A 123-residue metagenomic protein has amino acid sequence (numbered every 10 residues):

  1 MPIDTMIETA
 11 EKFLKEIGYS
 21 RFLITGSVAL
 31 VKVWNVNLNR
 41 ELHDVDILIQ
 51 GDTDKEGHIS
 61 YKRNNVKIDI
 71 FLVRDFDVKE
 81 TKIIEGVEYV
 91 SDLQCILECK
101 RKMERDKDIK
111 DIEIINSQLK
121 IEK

Functional and structural regions predicted by a protein language model:
M1-E8, L48-R74: Metal-dependent nucleotidyltransferase catalytic core
M1-I24, I109, E113-K123: Helical scaffold of the NTase/Pol beta-like nucleotidyltransferase catalytic core
A10-V45, Q50-G51: Active-site nucleotide-donor binding segment shared across nucleotidyl transfer reactions
S20-F22, V66, E88: A structural micro-motif
V28, T53, R74, D92-C95: Short, flexible active-site-adjacent loop segments at beta-strand->alpha-helix junctions, enriched in small/polar
N37-N39, S60, K79-K82: Short secondary-structure boundary/capping segments
D44-D46, D69, D108: Acidic active-site catalytic centers that drive phospho-/nucleotidyl reactions and related ester hydrolyses
F76-K123: Catalytic cores of NTP-dependent nucleotidyl/adenyl transfer enzymes across multiple folds
